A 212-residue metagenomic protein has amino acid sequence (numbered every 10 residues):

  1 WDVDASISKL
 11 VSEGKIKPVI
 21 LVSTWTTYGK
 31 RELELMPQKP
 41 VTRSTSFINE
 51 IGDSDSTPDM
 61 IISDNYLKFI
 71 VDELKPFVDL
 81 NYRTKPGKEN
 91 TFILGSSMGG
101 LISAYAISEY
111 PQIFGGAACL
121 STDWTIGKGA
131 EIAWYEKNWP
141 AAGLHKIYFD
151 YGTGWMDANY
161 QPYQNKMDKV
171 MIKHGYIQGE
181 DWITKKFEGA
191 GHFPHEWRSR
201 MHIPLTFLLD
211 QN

Functional and structural regions predicted by a protein language model:
W1-N212: Non-catalytic cap/lid and distal C-terminal segments of serine-dependent acyl enzymes
